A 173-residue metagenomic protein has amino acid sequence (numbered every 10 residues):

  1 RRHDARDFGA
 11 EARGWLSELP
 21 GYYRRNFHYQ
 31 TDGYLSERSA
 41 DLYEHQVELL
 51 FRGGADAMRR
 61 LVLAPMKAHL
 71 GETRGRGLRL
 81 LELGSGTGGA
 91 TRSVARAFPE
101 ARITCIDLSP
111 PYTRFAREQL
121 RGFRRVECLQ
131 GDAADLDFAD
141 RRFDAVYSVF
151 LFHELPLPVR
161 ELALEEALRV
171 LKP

Functional and structural regions predicted by a protein language model:
R1-D32: N-terminal auxiliary segments of SAM/dcSAM-dependent transferases
L42, G53-R76: Conserved alpha-helix/loop element of class I SAM-dependent methyltransferases that forms part of the SAM/SAH-binding
G75-G77, E100, P173: A general structural motif
L81, T87-D135, L162: Class I SAM-dependent methyltransferase SAM/SAH-binding core
A134-V146: A short acidic, Gly/Pro-enriched loop at the edge of an enzyme's catalytic core that lines a small-molecule cofactor
A145-L157: A short SAM/SAH-binding and catalytic strip from SAM-dependent methyltransferases
E161-P173: A short glycine-rich, Lys/Arg-flanked "PGG" loop and its adjoining helix->strand segment in the class I
